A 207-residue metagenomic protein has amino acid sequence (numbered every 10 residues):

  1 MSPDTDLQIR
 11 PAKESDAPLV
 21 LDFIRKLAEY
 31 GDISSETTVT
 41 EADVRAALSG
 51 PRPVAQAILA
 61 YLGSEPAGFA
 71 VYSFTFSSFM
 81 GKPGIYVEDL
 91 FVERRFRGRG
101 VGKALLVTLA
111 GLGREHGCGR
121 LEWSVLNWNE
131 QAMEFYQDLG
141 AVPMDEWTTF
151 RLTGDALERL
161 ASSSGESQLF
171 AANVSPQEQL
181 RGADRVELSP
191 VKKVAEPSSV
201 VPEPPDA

Functional and structural regions predicted by a protein language model:
Q8-V20: A short beta-loop-alpha structural element at the N-terminal edge of CoA-dependent acyl/N-acetyltransferase catalytic
L21-A47: Conserved GNAT-fold acetyl-CoA-binding loop/helix
A46-L59, Y86: A short helix-loop-beta-strand connector motif used in the catalytic cores of GNAT acetyltransferases and, in some
L59, E65-F74: Conserved beta-strand in the GNAT
L90-R97: A short, internal acetyl-CoA/4′-phosphopantetheine-binding micro-motif in the GNAT/acyltransferase core
K103, V107, E115, N127-E146: Conserved active-site alpha-helix within GNAT-family acetyltransferase domains
R114-S124: Conserved GNAT acetyl-CoA-binding A-motif
W123-A132, R151-D155: Conserved beta-strand-loop-alpha-helix junction that forms the acyl-donor binding cleft
